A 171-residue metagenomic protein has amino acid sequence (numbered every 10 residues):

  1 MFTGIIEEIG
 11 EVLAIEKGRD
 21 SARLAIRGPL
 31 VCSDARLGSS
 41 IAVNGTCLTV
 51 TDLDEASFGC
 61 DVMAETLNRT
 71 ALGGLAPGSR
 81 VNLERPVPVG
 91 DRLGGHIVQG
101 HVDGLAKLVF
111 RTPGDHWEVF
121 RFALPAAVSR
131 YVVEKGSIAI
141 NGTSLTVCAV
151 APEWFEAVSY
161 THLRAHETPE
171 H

Functional and structural regions predicted by a protein language model:
F2-S39, D115: Intrinsically disordered, low-complexity, positively charged segments
A22-R23, K107-F122, A126-S137, T146-V150 (+1 more regions): Intrinsic, low-complexity N-terminal interaction/targeting segments
I26-V31, V62-T66, F122-A127, E134 (+1 more regions): A structural micro-motif recognizing beta-strand termini and the immediately following turn/loop segments
S40, T46, R80, R85-V87 (+3 more regions): Short, surface-exposed secondary-structure boundary micro-motifs
T49-L53, P88-H96, T146-V150: Short, Lys/Arg- and Gly-enriched loop/turn segments at beta-strand edges
C60, A64, R69-L105: Ordered, amphipathic secondary-structure segments that act as subunit-interaction surfaces in large macromolecular
T161-E170: Conserved small/polar residues in nucleotide/adenosyl-binding loops
